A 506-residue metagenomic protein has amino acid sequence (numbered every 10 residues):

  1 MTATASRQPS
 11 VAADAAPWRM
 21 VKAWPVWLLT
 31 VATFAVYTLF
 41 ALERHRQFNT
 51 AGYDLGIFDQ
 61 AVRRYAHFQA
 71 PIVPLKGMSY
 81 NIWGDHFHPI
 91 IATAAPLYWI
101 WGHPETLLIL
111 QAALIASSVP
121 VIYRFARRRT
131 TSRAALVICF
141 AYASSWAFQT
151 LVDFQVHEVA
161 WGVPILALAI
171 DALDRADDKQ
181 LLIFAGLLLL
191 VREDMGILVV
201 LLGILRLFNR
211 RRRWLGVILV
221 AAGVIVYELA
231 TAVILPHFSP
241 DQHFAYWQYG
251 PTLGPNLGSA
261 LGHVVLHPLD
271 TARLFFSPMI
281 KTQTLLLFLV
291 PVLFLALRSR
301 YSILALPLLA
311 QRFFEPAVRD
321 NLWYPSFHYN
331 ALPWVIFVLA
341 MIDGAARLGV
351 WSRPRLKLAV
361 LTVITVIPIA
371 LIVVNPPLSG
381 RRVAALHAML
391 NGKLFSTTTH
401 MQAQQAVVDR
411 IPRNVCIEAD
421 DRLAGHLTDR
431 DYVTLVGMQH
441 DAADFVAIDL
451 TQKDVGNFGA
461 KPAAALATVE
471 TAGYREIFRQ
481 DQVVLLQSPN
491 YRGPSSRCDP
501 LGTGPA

Functional and structural regions predicted by a protein language model:
M1-L39, L215-L219: Start-transfer (signal-anchor) and selected internal transmembrane alpha helices of multi-pass inner/ER membrane
S6, L198-V224: Perimembrane helix-loop-helix junctions
W27, S117-S144, V163-P164, Q180-I183: Transmembrane-helix signature of polytopic, membrane-embedded enzymes that assemble or transfer cell-envelope glycans
W27-V31, R133, V220-I225, L348-R381: Signature aromatic-anchored transmembrane alpha helix within multi-pass, membrane-resident enzymes that catalyze glycan
V36, F40, T50, R64 (+4 more regions): Membrane-lumen/periplasm interface segments of specific transmembrane helices in polyprenyl phosphate-linked
H88-A95, I100, P104-V121, C139-L168 (+1 more regions): Aromatic- and kink-enriched transmembrane "portal" helix at the membrane-lumen/periplasm boundary that abuts
E158-W161, L166-L181, L207-R210: Membrane-interface transmembrane helices that cradle and orient dolichyl/undecaprenyl
I303-R353: Hydrophobic/aromatic-rich transmembrane helices and adjacent perimembrane loops
